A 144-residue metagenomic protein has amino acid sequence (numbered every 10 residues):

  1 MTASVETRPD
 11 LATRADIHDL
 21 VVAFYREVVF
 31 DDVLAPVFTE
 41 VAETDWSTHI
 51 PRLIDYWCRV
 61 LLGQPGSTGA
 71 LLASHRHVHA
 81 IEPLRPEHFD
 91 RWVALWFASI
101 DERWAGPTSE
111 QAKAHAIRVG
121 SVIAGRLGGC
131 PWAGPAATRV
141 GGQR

Functional and structural regions predicted by a protein language model:
M1-R144: Core of compact, soluble alpha-helical bundle domains
